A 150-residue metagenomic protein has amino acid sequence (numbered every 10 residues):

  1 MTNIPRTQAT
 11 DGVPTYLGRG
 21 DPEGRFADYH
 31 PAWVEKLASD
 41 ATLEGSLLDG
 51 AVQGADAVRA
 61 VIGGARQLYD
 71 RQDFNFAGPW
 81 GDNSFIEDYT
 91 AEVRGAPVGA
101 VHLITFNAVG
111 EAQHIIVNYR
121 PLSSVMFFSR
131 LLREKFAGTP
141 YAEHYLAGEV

Functional and structural regions predicted by a protein language model:
M1-I4, R66-D73, A77-V150: A beta-strand edge to alpha-helix "cap/lid" segment located at domain peripheries
T2-D40: Short acidic-aromatic low-complexity motifs
Q8, G12, A32, A57 (+2 more regions): Exposed alpha-helical structural elements
T10-E23, A57-V61, E87-Y89, G148-E149: Short, mixed-charge, low-aromatic patches
G12-R19, K36, V61-L68, L131-K135: Residues that form generic nucleotide/phosphate-binding pockets
G24, L48-D49, L103: Short N-terminal micro-motifs specific to bacterial/archaeal maturation and metal-cluster initiation sites
H30-N83: A solvent-exposed, acidic/Ser-Thr-rich amphipathic alpha-helical stretch
